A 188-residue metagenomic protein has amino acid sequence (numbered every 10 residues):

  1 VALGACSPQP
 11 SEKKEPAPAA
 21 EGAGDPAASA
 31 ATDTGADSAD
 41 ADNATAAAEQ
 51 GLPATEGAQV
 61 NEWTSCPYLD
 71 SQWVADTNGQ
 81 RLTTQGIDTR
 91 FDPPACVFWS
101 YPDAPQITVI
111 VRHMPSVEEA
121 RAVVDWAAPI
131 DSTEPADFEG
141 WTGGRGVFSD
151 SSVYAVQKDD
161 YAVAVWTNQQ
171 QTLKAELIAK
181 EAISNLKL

Functional and structural regions predicted by a protein language model:
V1-G4: Sec-dependent bacterial lipoprotein signal peptides
C6-D37: Bacterial lipoprotein signal-peptidase II cleavage site
S7, S65-P67, A95-V97: Sequence contexts marking disulfide-bonded cysteines in secreted/extracellular proteins
P10, D25, D37-E62, E134-L188: A short, solvent-exposed beta-edge/loop patch
E12-K13, S71-Q72, P102: Secreted/processed peptides and extracellular or luminal domains of membrane proteins
S65-R81: Amphipathic alpha-helical segments
D76, R81-W141: Short, solvent-exposed recognition patches
